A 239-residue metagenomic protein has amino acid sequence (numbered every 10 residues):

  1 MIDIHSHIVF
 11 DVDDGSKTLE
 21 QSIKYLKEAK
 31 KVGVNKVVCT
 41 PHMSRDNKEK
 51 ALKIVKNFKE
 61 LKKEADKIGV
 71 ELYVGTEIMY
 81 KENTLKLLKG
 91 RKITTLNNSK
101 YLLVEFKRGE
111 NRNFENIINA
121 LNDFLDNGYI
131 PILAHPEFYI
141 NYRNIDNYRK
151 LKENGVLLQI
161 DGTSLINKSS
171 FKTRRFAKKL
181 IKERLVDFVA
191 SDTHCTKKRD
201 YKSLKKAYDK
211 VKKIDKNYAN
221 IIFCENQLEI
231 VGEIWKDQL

Functional and structural regions predicted by a protein language model:
M1-D3, V37, Y101, P131 (+2 more regions): Hydrophobic "anchor" residues on beta-strands that sit immediately upstream of conserved functional sites
M1-G69, K198: An N-terminally biased module of ancient metal coordination in phosphate/nucleic-acid-related enzymes
H7-V9, H42-M43, G75-K81, K107-G109 (+4 more regions): Active-site beta-loop-alpha junctions enriched in small/polar residues
T18-L26, T84-K89, F114-I117, F176-A177: Short, acidic/polar
K30, L125, I181-K182: Non-catalytic positions within long, well-ordered alpha-helices that form the structural scaffold/packing of enzyme
K48-Q159: Extended substrate/RNA-proximal surfaces in nucleic-acid metabolism proteins
L185-Y201: Short acidic/histidine-rich active-site segments
D209-L239: Mid-to-C-terminal alpha-helical segments outside catalytic/metal-binding sites
